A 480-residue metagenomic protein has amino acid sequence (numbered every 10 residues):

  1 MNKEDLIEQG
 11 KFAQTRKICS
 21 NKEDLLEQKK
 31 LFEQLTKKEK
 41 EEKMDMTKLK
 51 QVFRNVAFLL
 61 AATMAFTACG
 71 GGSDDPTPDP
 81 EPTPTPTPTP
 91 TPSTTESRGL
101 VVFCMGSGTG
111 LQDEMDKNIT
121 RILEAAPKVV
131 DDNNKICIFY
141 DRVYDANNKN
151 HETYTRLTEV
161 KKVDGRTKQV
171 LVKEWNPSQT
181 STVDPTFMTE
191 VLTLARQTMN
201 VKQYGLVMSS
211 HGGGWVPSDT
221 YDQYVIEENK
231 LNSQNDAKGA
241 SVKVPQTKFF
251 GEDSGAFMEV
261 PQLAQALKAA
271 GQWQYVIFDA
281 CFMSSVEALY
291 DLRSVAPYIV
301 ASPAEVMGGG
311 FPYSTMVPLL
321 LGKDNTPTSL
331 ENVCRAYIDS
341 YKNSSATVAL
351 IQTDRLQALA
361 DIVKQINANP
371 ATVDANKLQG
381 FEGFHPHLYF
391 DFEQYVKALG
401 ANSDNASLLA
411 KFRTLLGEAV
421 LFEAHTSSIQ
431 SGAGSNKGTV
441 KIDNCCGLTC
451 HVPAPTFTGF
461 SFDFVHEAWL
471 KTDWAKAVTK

Functional and structural regions predicted by a protein language model:
D5-I7, F12-L35, E41: Intrinsic disorder/low-complexity segments
E41-L49, F58-T95: Bacterial Sec-dependent N-terminal signal peptides
G72-P76, P88-V201: N-terminal extension/subdomain marker
G99-C104, K135-Y140, G205-M208, Q274-F278 (+2 more regions): Structural recognition of the beta-strand scaffold that forms the well-ordered cores of secreted hydrolase catalytic
G106-G110, R142-A146, Q179-T180, S210-V216 (+4 more regions): Solvent-exposed loop/turn segments at secondary-structure junctions within structured extracellular/periplasmic domains
D141-K173, Q203, V207-D253: Surface-exposed loop and adjacent secondary-structure segments within mature catalytic domains
Q197-T198, Y221, K230-K480: Terminal, contiguous helix-loop blocks that mediate binding/assembly
